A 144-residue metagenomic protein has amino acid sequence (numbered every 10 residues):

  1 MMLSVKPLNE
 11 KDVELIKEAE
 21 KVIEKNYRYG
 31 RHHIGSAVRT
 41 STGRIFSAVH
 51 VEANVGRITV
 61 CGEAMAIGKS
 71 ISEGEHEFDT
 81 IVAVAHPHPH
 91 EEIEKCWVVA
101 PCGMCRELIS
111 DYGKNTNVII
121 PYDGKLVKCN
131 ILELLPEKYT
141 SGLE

Functional and structural regions predicted by a protein language model:
M1-Y29, G68, E73-E144: C-terminal binding/interaction regions
G30-R31, I58: Short glycine/proline-enriched turns and hinge-like loops at secondary-structure junctions
I34-T40: Short beta-strand scaffold segments in enzyme catalytic cores
T40-T42, Y122-D123: Short acidic-glycine loop/turn motifs at beta-strand connectors
R44-I45, L126: Hydrophobic "anchor" residues
S47-E52, N130-E133: Short beta->alpha transition motifs characteristic of CBS
H50-A64: Compact, glycine-rich, soluble single-domain proteins
